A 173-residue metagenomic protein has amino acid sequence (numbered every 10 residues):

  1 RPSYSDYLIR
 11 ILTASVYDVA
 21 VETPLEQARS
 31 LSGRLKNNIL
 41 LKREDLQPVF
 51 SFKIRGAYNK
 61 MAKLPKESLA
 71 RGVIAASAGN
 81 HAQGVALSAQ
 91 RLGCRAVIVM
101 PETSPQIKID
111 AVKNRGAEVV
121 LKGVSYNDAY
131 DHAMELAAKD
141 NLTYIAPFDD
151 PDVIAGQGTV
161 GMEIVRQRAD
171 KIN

Functional and structural regions predicted by a protein language model:
R1-N173: PLP-dependent amino-acid enzyme catalytic core
